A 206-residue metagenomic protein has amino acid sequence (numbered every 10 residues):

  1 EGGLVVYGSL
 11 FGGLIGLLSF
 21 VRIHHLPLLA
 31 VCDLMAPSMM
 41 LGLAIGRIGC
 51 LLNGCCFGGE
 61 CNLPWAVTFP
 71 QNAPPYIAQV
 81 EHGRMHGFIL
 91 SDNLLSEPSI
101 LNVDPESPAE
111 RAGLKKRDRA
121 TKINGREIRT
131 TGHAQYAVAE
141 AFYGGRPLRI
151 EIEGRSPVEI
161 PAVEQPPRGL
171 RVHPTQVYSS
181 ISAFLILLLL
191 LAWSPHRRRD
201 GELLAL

Functional and structural regions predicted by a protein language model:
E1-L206: A feature for loop-to-transmembrane-helix boundaries and adjacent hydrophobic helices in multi-pass integral membrane
